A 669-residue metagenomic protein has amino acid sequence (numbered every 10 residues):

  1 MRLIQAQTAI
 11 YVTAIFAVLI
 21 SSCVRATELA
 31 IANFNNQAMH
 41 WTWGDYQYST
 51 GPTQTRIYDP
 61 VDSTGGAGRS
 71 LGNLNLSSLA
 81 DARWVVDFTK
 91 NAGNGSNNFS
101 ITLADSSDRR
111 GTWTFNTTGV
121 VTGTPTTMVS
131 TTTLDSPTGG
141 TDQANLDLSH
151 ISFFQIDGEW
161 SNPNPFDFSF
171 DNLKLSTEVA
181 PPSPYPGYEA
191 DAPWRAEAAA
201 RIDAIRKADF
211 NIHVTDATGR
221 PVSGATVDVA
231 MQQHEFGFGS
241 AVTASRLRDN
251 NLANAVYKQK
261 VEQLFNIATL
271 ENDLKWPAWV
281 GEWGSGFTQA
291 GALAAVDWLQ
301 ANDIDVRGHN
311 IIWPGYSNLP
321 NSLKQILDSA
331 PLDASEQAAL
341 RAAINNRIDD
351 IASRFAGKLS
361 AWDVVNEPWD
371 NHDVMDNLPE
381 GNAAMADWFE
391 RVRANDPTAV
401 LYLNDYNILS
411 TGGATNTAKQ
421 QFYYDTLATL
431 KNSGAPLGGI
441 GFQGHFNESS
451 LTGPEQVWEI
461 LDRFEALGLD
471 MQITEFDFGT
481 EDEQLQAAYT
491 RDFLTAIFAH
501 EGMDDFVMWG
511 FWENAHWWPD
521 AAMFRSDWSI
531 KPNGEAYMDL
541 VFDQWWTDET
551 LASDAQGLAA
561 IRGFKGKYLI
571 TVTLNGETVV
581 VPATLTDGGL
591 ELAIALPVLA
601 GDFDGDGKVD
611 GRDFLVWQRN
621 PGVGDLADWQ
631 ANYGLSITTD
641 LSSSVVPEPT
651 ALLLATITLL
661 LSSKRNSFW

Functional and structural regions predicted by a protein language model:
A6-V18, C23-E28, L596-V609, V623 (+2 more regions): Short, threonine-centered small-residue motifs that mark membrane-proximal processing/anchoring sites and TM-junction
A30-V61: Extracellular glycan-recognition surfaces and repeat-rich motifs
T55-D142, H150, P163-S169, K174-S176: Extracellular ligand-binding interfaces
Q155-P163: Short beta-strand-plus-loop segments that form exposed binding edges in beta-rich domains
E178-L247, W276-W283, R307, I326-L332 (+6 more regions): Beta-strand-rich domain onsets/edges
Y185-E189, L340, R354, D363-N382 (+5 more regions): Aromatic-rich peripheral "rim/lid" segments of glycoside hydrolase catalytic domains that contact and position glycan
I267-E282, A290-L409: Substrate-binding cleft and catalytic face of glycoside hydrolase catalytic domains, especially the flexible beta-alpha
T650-N666: A cross-kingdom C-terminal cell-surface attachment/processing module
